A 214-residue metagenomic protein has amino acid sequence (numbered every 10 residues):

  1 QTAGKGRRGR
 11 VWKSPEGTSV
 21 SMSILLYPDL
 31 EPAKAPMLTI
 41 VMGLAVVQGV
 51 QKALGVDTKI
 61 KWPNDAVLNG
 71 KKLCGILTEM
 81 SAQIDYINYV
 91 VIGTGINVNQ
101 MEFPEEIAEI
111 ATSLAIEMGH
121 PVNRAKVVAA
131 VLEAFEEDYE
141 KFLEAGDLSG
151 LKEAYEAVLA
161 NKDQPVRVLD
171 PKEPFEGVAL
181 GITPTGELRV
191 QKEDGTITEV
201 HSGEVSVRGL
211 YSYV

Functional and structural regions predicted by a protein language model:
R7-L30, K34, L38-M42: DPxDG-like acidic metal-binding loop motif
K34-T58, L68-V214: Long, positively charged amphipathic alpha-helical accessory segments at protein N-termini or as interdomain linkers
I60-W62: Short loop/edge segments at beta-strand edges and connector loops that shape dinucleotide/nucleotide cofactor-binding
